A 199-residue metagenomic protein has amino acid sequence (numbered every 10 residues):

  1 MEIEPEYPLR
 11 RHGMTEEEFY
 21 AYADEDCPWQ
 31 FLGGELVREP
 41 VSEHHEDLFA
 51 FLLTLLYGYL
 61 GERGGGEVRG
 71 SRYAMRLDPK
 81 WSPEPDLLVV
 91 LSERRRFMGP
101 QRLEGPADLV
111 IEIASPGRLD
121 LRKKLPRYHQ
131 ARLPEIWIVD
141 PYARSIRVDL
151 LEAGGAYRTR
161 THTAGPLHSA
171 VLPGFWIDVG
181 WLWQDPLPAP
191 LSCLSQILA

Functional and structural regions predicted by a protein language model:
M1-A199: Gly/Pro/Ser/Thr-rich low-complexity, intrinsically disordered segments predominantly at protein N-termini
